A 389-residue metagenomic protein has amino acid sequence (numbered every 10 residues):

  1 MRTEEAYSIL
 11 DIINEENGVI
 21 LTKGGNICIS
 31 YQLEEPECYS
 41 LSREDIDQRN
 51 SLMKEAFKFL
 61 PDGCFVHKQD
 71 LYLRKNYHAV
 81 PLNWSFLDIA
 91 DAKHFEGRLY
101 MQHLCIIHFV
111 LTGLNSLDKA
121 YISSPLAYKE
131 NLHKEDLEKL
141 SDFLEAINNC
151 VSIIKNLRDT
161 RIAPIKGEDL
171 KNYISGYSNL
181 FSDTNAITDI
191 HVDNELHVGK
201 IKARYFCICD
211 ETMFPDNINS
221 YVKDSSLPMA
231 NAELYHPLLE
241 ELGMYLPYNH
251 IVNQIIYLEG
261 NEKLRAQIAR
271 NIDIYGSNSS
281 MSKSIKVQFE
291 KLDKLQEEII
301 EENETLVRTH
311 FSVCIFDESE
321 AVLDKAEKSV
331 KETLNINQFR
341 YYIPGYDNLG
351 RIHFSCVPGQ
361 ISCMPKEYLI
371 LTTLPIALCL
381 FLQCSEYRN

Functional and structural regions predicted by a protein language model:
M1-C384: Extended, folded cores of ATP/NTP-driven motor/assembly subunits in large transport and secretion machines
R388-N389: P-loop NTPase catalytic phosphate-binding loop
